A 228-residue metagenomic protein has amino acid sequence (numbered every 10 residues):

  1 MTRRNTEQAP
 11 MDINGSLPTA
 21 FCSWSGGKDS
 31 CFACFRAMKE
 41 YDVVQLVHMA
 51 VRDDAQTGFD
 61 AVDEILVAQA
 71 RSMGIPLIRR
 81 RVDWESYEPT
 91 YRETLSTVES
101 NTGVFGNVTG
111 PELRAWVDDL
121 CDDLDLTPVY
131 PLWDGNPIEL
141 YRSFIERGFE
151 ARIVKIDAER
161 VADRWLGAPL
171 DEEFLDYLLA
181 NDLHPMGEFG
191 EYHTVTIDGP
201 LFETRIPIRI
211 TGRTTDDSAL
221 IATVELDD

Functional and structural regions predicted by a protein language model:
T2-K155: ATP-dependent adenylation/nucleotidyltransferase module used to activate substrates
T2-N5, I13-T19, Q69, M73-I78 (+3 more regions): ATP/NTP-dependent adenylation/nucleotidyl-transfer catalytic domains that generate, transfer, or process NMP-activated
